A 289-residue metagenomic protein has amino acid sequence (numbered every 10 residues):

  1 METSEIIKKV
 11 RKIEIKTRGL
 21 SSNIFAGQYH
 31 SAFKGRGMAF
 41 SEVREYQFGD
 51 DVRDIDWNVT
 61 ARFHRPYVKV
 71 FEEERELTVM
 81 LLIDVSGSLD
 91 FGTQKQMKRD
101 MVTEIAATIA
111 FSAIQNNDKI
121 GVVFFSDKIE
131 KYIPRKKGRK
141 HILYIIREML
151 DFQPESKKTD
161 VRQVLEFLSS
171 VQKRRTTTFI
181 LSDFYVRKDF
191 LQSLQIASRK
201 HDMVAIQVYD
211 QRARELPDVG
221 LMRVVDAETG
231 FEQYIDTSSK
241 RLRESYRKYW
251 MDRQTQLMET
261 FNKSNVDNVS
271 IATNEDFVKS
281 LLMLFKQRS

Functional and structural regions predicted by a protein language model:
M1-F33, E42, D51, S170-R174 (+2 more regions): Von Willebrand factor type A / integrin I
M1-K131, R135, T177-I180, R187-K188 (+1 more regions): An amphipathic, basic-hydrophobic helix/alpha-beta surface used to engage anionic, phosphate-rich ligands or surfaces
N58, P154-K158, L181-S182: Short, flexible loop segments at the rims of nucleotide/cofactor-binding pockets, characterized by
F71-E72, K95-M97, K137-G138, S193-Q195 (+1 more regions): Short, glycine/charged-enriched secondary-structure capping and boundary segments
L89, T93, M149-Q153, N265: Short amphipathic alpha-helical interaction patches enriched in hydrophobic/aromatic residues with interspersed Lys/Arg
T103, A107, K158-L165, Q254: Short, well-ordered alpha-helical scaffold segments within catalytic/effector domains
Y132-R147, E259, Q287: Short, electropositive alpha-helical surface patch
H141-T176, K188-F190, D210: Von Willebrand factor
